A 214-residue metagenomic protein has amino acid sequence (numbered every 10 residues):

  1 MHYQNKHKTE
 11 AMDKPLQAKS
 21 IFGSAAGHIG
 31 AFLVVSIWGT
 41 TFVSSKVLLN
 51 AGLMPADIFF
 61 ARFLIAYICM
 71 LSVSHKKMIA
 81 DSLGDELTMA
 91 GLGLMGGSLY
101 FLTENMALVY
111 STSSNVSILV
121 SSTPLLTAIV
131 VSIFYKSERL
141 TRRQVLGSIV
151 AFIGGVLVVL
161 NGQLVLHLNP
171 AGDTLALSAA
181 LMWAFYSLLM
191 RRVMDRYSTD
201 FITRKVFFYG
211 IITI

Functional and structural regions predicted by a protein language model:
H2-D57, A61, L94, L166-R192 (+1 more regions): Glycine-/small-residue-enriched transmembrane alpha-helix faces in small-molecule transporters and effluxers
I29, S36, T41, I65-C69 (+3 more regions): Alpha-helical transmembrane segments of compact multi-pass small-molecule transporters, enriched in specific families
I37, T41-F42, L71-V120, G155-V158: Specific transmembrane alpha-helical segments of multi-pass solute transporters/efflux pumps, especially DMT/EamA
V47, S72-H75, S98, M106 (+3 more regions): Membrane-interface helix caps of multi-pass small-molecule transporters
N50-D57, L102-S122, D195-D200: Structural motif at transmembrane-helix junctions in multi-pass transporters
A61, L92, L119-S122, R143-L146 (+2 more regions): Hydrophobic core positions of alpha-helical segments in small-molecule transporters and transporter systems
M70-L71, A90, P124, I129-V130 (+3 more regions): Hydrophobic transmembrane alpha-helices of multi-pass small-molecule transport proteins
A80-T88, S117-V120, K136-L157, L166-D173: Loop-to-transmembrane alpha-helix entry segments
